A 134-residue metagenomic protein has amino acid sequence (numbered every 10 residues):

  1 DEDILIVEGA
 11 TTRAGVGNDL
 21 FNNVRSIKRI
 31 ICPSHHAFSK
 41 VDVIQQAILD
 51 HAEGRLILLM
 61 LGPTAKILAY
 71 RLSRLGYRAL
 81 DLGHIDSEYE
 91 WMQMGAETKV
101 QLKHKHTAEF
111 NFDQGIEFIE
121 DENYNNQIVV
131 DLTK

Functional and structural regions predicted by a protein language model:
D1-V43: Redox- and metal-dependent alpha/beta enzyme cores, enriched for Fe-S-associated oxidoreductases and cofactor-handling
D3, R55-L56: Structural motif
G9-R13, L59-I67, D86: Gly/Ser/Thr-rich loops at beta-strand to alpha-helix junctions that form or flank small-molecule/cofactor-binding
N23-I27, I48-L49, R78, T98-Q101: Short, low-complexity, polar/charged sequence segments that are solvent-exposed and flexible
D42-H51: Short amphipathic alpha-helix with an adjacent loop that forms part of the alpha/beta core around
D50-E53, R74: Secondary-structure boundary motif
I67-K134: C-terminal functional extensions of proteins
